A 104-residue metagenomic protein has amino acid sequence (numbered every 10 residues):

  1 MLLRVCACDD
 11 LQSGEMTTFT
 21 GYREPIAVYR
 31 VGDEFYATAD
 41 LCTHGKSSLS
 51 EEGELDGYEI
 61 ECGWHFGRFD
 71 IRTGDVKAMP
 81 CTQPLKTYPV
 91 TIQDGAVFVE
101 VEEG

Functional and structural regions predicted by a protein language model:
M1-C8: Short amphipathic
C8-D10, M16-G104: Rieske [2Fe-2S] iron-sulfur-binding domain
